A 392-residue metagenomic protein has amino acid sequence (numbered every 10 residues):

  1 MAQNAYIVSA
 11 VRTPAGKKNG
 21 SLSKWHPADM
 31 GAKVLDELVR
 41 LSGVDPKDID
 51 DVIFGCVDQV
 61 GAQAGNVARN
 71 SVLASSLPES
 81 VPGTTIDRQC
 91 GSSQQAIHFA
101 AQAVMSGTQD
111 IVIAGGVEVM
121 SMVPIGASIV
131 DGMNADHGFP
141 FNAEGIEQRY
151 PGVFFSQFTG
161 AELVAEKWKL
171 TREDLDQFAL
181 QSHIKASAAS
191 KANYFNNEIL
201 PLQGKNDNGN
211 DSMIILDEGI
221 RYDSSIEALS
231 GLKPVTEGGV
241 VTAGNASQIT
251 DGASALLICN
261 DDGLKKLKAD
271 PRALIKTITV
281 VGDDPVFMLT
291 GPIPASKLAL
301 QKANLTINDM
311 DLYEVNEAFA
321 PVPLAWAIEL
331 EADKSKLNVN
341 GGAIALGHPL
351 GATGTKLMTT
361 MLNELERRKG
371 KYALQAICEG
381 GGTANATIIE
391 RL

Functional and structural regions predicted by a protein language model:
M1-S75, E79-P82, C90, L163-R172 (+5 more regions): Conserved active-site "lid/cap" helical segment
M1-W25, E37, E166, S225-T290 (+4 more regions): Condensing-enzyme catalytic core mediating Claisen C-C bond formation in acyl metabolism
V11-T13, K24-K33, L41, D174-K266 (+2 more regions): N-terminal extracellular/periplasmic Venus flytrap/periplasmic-binding protein-like
C56-D110, P151-F158, D223-Q248, E329-K356 (+2 more regions): Conserved catalytic cysteine-centered active-site region of acyl-thioester-dependent Claisen-condensing enzymes
R88-E118, A165-Y194, L256-D262, P349-G370 (+1 more regions): Active-site-proximal alpha-helical scaffold in enzymes
I111-V164: Flexible glycine-/small-residue-enriched beta->alpha junction loops that bind anionic phosphate/pyrophosphate groups
G160-E162, F195-E198, K276-A345: Active-site pocket-lining segment
